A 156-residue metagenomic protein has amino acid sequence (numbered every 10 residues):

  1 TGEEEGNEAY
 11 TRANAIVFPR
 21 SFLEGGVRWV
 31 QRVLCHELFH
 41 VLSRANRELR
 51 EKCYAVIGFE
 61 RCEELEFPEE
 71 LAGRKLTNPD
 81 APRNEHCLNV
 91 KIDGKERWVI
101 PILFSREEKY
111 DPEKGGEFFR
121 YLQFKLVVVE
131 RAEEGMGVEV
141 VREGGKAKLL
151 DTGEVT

Functional and structural regions predicted by a protein language model:
T1-N14: Auxiliary, metal-adjacent structural segments of Zn-dependent hydrolase domains
G2-E3, R20-F22, E37-F39, S43: Short, flexible loop/turn elements at secondary-structure junctions
T11-F22, K52-V56: Catalytic cores of eukaryotic secretory-pathway lumenal/extracellular enzymes that build and remodel glycoconjugates
F18-C35: Short pre-active-site segment immediately N-terminal to the catalytic Zn-binding motif
E24-V27, S43-R47, R61, L65: Short, surface-exposed, polar/charged, turn-prone segments marking secondary-structure boundaries
L38-A55: Catalytic Zn2+-binding segment of zinc metalloproteases
A55-T156: Metalloprotease/metallohydrolase-associated module, dominated by Zn2+-dependent proteases
